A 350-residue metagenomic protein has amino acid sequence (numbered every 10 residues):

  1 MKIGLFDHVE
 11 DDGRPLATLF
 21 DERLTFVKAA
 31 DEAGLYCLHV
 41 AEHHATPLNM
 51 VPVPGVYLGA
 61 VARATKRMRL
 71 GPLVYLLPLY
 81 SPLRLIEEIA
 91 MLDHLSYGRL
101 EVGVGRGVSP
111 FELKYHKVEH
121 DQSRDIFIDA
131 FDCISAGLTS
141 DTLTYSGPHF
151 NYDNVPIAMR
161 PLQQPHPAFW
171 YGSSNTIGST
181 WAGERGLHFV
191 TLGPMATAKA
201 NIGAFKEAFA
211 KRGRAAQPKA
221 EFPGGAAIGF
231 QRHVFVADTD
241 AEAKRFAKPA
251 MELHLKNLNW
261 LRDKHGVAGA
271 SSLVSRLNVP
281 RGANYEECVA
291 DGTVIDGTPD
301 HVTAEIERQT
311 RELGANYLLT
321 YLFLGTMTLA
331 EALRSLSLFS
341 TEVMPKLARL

Functional and structural regions predicted by a protein language model:
M1-L70, Q164-P167: N-terminal beta1-alpha1-beta2 module of alpha/beta enzyme domains
I3-D7, L38-V40, L70-P72, L100-V104 (+4 more regions): Hydrophobic faces of well-ordered beta-strands that scaffold small-molecule active sites in alpha/beta enzyme cores
D7-F20, Y75-L83, Q163-S173, F235 (+1 more regions): Active-site mouth loops of central-metabolism enzymes
A17-A29, E88, S174-T180, H301-R308: Short, acidic/polar
G34, E42, V61, L92 (+7 more regions): Conserved, mostly hydrophobic/aromatic
C37-V61, L76, V108, G193-M195 (+1 more regions): Glycine-rich, proline-tolerant flexible connector loops at the mouths of alpha/beta enzymes
S81-L187, L192-G203, E207-G224: Internal, glycine-rich beta/alpha segment that forms the wall or movable "lid" of small-molecule/cofactor binding
D121-I157, A198-A315, A348-L350: An alpha-helical appendage that flanks or caps ligand/catalytic pockets
